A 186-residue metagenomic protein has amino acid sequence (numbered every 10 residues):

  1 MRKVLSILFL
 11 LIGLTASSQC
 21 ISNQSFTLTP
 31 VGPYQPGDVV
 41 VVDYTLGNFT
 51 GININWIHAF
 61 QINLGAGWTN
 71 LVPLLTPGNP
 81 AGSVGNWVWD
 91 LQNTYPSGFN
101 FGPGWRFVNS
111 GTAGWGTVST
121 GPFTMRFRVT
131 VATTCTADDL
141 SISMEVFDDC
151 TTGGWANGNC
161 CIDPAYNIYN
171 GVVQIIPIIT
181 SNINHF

Functional and structural regions predicted by a protein language model:
M1-F26: Bacterial Sec-dependent N-terminal signal peptides
S18, T133, D148, G158-N159: Extracellular secreted precursors and ectodomains with disulfide-bonded cysteine-rich loops/domains
S18-N55, P164-H185: Serine/threonine-rich, low-complexity linker/repeat segments that form flexible spacers/stalks
Y34-S83: Low-complexity, serine/threonine/proline/glycine-rich extracellular segments that form mucin-like
A66-V108: A surface/secretory-pathway sequence property marking extracellular, secreted, or lumenal proteins enriched
T76-A81, E145-T152: Short, solvent-exposed aromatic-acidic interface loops
N100-S141, F147-D149: Low-complexity, intrinsically disordered segments enriched in Ser/Thr together with acidic residues
T151-Y166: Beta-sandwich strand segments
